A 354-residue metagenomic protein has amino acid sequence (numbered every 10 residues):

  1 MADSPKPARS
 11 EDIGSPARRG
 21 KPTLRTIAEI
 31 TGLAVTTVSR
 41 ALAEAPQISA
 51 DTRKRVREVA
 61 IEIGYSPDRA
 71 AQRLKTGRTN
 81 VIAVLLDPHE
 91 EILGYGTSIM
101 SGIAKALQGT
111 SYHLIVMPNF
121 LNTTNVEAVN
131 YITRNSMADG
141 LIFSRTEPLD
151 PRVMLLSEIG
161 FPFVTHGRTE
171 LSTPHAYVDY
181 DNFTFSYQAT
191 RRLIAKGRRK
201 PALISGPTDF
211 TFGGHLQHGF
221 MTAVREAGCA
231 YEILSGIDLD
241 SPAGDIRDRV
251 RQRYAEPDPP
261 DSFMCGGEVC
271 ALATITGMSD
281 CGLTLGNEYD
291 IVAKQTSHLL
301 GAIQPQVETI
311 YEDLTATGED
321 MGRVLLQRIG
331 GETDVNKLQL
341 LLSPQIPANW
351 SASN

Functional and structural regions predicted by a protein language model:
M1-N80: N-terminal helix-turn-helix DNA-binding module of bacterial transcription factors
A2, S144-Q188, V269, Q295-V307: Flexible loop/hinge segments that line or gate small-molecule binding clefts
A17, R251-N354: Flexible loop/turn connectors
K54, I63-A128: Amphipathic helical "hinge" segments at domain boundaries
D87-G96, V116-N125, V178-Q188, I204-R249 (+4 more regions): Hinge/beta->alpha junction and helix N-cap segments in small-molecule ligand-binding domains
N125-M137, I246-P259: Short, well-structured alpha-helical segments in soluble
K200, Y231-L234, L285-D290: Short acidic capping loops at alpha-helix termini that bridge into adjacent secondary structure
